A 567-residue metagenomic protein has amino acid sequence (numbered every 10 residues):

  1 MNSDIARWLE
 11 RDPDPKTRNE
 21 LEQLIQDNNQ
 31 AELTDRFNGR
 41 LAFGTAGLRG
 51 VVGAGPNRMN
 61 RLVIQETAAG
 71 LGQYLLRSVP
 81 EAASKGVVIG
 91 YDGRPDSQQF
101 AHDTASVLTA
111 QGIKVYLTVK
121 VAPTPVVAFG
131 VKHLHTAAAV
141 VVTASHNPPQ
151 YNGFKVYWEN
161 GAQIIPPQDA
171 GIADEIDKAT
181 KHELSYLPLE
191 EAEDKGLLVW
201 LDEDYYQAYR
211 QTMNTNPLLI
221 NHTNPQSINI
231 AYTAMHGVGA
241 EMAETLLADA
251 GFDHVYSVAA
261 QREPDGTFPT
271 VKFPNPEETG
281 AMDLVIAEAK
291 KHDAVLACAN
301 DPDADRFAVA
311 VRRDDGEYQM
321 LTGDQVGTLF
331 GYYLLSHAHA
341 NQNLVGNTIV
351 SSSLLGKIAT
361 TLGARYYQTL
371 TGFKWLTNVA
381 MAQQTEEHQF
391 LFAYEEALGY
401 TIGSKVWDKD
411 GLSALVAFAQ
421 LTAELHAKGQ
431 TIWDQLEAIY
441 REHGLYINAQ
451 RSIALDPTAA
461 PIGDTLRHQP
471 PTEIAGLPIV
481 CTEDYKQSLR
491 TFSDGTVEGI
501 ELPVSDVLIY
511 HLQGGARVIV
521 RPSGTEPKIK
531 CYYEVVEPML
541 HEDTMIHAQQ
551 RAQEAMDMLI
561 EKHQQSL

Functional and structural regions predicted by a protein language model:
A6-T104, L198-I228, V238: An N-terminal, well-structured beta->alpha segment
D12, E32-D35, L41, N152-L284 (+1 more regions): Gly/Ser/Thr-enriched, mixed-charge loops and adjacent short helices that form phosphate/oxyanion-binding elements
F37-N57, S145, A234-L246, Y394-G399 (+2 more regions): Conserved phosphate/anionic-ligand binding catalytic regions in large, soluble enzymes, centered on
V88-Y151, D253-A308: N-terminal small/polar loop signature for handling phosphorylated ligands or for N-terminal nucleophile
Q98-D103, A128-K132, Q150-V156, D177 (+10 more regions): Short acidic, glycine/serine/threonine-rich loops at helix termini
E159-A162, D174, T180, A287-N347 (+1 more regions): Replace "Mg2+/Mn2+-dependent" with "divalent metal-dependent
V295-L296, E317, N341-R521, K528-K530 (+1 more regions): Phosphate-binding and adjacent anionic-ligand microenvironments
